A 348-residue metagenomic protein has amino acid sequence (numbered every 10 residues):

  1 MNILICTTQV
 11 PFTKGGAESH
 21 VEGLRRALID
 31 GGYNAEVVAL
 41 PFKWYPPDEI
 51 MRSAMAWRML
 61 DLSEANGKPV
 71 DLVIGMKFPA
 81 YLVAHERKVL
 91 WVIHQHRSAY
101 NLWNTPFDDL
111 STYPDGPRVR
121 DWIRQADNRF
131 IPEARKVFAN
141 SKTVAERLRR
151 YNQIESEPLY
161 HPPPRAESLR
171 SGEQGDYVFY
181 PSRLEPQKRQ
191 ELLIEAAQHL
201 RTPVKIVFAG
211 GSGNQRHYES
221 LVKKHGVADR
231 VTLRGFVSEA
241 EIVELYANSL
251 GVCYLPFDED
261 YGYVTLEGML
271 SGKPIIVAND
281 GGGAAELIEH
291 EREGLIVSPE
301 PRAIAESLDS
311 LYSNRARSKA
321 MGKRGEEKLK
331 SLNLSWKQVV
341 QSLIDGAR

Functional and structural regions predicted by a protein language model:
D108-D109, Y113-V137, A145: Membrane-proximal helix-turn-helix segments that form the acceptor-binding/catalytic region of lipid-linked
L169-K188, I194-R201, V207: Conserved donor-binding/catalytic core segment of Leloir-type glycosyltransferases
K205-S220, G235: Glycosyltransferase donor-sugar binding loop
E219-A240: Nucleotide-activated donor-binding/catalytic signature segment of Leloir-type glycosyltransferases, i.e., the conserved
F257: Aromatic "clamp/platform" in nucleotide-sugar-dependent glycosyltransferases that forms part of the donor/acceptor
P274-A278, I288: Short hydrophobic beta-strand element within catalytic cores of glycosyltransferases and related nucleotide-activated
E289-E291, L295-R302, S310-R315: Conserved acidic donor-binding segment of nucleotide-sugar-dependent glycosyltransferases
A303, S310, R317-L332, Q338: A short, well-ordered alpha-helix in the C-terminal region of glycosyltransferases
